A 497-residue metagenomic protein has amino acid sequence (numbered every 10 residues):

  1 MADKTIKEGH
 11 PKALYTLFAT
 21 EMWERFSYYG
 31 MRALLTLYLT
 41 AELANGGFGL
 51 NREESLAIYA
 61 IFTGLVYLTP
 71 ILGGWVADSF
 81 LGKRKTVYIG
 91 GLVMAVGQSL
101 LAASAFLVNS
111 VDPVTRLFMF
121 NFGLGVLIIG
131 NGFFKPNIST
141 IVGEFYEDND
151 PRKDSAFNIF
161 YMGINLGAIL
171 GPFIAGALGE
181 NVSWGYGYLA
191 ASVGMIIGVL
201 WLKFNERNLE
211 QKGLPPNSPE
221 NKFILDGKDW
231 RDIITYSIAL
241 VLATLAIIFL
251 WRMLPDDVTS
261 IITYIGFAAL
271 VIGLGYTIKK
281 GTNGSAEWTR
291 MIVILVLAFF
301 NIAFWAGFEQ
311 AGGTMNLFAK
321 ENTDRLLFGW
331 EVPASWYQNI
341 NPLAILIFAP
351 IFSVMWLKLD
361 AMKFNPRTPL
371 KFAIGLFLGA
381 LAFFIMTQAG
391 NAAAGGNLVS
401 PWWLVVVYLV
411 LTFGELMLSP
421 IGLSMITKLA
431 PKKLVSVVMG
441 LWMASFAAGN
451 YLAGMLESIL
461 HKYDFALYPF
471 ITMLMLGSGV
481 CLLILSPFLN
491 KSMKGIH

Functional and structural regions predicted by a protein language model:
M1-T16, D148-N149, G176-N316, E321-L326 (+2 more regions): Intracellular loop-helix junctions on the cytosolic face of multi-pass helical membrane proteins
M22, G97, V111-F134, A298 (+1 more regions): Hydrophobic core of transmembrane alpha-helices in multi-pass small-molecule transporters, especially MFS/SLC-type
A33-L56, T259, A311-Y337: Short amphipathic helix-loop junctions that connect adjacent transmembrane helices in Major Facilitator Superfamily/SLC
L56-D78, K135, I169, N339-V354 (+1 more regions): Central cavity-lining transmembrane alpha-helices of secondary-active solute carriers, predominantly the Major
L65-V66, R152-P172, G179-E180, G187-G198 (+4 more regions): Glycine-rich segments within core transmembrane alpha-helices of 12-TM secondary carriers
L68, Y264-Y276, W330-D360, I374-F383: Transmembrane alpha-helices of Major Facilitator/SLC transporters
S79-A95, E287, K358-F377: Cytoplasmic membrane-interface "Motif A"-like loop-to-helix N-cap segments of 12-TM Major Facilitator Superfamily
G90-T115, A373-G396: C-terminal ends and interior cores of transmembrane alpha-helices in multi-pass membrane transporters/permeases
